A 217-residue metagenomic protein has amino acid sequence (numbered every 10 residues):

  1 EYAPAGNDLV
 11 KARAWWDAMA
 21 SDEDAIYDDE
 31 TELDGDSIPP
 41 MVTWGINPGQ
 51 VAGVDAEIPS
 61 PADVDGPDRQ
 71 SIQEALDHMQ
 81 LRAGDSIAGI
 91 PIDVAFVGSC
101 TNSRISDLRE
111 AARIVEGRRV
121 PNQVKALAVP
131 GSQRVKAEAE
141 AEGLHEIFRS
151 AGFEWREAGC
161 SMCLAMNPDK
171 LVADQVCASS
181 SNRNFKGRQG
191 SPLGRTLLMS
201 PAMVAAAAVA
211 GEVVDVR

Functional and structural regions predicted by a protein language model:
E1-R217: Fe-S-dependent hydro-lyases/dehydratases of central metabolism
